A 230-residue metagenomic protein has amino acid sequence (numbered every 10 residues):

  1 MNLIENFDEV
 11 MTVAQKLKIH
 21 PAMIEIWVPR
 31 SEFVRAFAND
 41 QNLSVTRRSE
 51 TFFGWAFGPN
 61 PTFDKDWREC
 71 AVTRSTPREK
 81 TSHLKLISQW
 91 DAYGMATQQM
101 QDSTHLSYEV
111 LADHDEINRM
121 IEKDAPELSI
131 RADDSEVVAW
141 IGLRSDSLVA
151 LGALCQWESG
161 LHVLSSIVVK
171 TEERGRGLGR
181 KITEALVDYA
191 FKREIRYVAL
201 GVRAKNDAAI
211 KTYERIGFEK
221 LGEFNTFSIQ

Functional and structural regions predicted by a protein language model:
M1-M23, Q89-A92, T97-L128: Short amphipathic alpha-helix that is part of the acyltransferase structural core
M1-R78: N-terminal charged segments
Q41, S147-A150, A208: Glycine-rich acetyl-CoA-binding "A-motif" of GNAT/NAT acetyltransferases
E50-N60, G160-T171: Conserved acetyl-CoA binding element of GNAT-fold acetyltransferases
N60-D66, V169, G175-K192, I210-R215: Conserved acetyl-CoA-binding loop-helix of GNAT-fold acetyltransferases
V72-P77, L200-I210, F227-Q230: Conserved beta-strand-loop-alpha-helix junction that forms the acyl-donor binding cleft
K85-A96, G201, E219-Q230: Conserved catalytic-core motifs of GNAT/GCN5-like acyltransferases
L128-V168: A conserved beta-strand-loop-helix scaffold within acyl/acetyltransferase catalytic domains
